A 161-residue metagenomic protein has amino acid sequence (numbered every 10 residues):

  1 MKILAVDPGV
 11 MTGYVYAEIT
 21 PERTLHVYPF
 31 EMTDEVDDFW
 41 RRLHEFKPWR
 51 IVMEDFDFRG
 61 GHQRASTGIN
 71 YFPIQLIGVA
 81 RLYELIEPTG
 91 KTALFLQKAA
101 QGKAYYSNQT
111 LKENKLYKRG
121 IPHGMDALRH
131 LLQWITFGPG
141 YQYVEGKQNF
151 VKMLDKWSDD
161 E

Functional and structural regions predicted by a protein language model:
M1-E161: Phosphate- and other anionic-substrate recognition elements at nucleic-acid/protein interfaces
